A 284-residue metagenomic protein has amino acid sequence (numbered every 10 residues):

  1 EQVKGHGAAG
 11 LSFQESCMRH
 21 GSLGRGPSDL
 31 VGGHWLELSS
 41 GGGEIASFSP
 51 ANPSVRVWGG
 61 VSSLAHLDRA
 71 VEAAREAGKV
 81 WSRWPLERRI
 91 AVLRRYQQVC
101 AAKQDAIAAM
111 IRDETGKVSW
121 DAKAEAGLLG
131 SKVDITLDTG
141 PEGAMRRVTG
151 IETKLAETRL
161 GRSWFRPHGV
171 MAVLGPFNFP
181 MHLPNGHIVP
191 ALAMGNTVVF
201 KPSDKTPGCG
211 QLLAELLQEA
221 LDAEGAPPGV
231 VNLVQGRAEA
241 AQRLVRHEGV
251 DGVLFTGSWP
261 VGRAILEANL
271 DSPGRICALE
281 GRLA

Functional and structural regions predicted by a protein language model:
G5-D113: Short, structured beta/alpha segment
A65, A102, A106, K117 (+5 more regions): Short alpha-helical
S82, L93-I188, A223-A226, V231-N232: N-terminal Rossmann NAD(P)-binding subdomain characteristic of aldehyde/semialdehyde dehydrogenases
W84, L174, K201, V234-G236 (+1 more regions): Structural motif
P85, M171, G195: Conserved G/P- and acidic residue-centered "switch" motifs that form tight phosphate/ATP-binding loops in soluble
V133, G210-L213, L244, I265: Hydrophobic packing residues within well-ordered alpha-helices of enzyme cores
V170, L221-A284: Conserved NAD(P)+-binding/catalytic subdomain of aldehyde/semialdehyde dehydrogenases
P184-A240, S272-G274: PLP-dependent aminotransferase-like
